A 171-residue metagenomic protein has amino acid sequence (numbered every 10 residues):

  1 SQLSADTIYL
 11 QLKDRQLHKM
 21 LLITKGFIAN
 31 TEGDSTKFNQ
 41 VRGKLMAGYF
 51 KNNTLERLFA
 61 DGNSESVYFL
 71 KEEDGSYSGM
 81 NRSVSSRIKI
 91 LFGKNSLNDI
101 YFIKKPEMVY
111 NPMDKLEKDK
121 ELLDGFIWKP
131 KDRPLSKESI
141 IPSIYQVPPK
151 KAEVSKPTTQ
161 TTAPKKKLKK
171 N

Functional and structural regions predicted by a protein language model:
S1-N171: Mature-chain termini and adjacent capping regions
